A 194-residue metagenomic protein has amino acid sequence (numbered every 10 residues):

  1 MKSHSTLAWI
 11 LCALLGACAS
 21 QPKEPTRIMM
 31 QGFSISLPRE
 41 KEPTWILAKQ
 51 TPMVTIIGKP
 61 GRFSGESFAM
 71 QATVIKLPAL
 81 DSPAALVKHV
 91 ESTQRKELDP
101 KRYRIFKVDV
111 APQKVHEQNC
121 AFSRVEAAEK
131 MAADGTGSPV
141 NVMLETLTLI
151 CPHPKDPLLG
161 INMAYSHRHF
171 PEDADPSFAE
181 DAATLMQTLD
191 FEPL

Functional and structural regions predicted by a protein language model:
M1-A8: Bacterial N-terminal signal peptides that target proteins for export
G16-A17: C-terminal motif of bacterial Sec signal peptides marking the signal peptidase cleavage site
P22-G32: Short, low-complexity, disordered segments immediately C-terminal to signal peptides in bacterial exported proteins
Q31-K96: Secretory pathway targeting signatures of secreted, lumenal, and periplasmic proteins
K41-T44, L159-L194: Surface-exposed amphipathic alpha-helical segments
K76-P78, E129-M131, H167-H169: Beta-strand elements of well-folded, non-transmembrane domains
E91-P152: Signature of long, low-cysteine stretches enriched in small and polar/charged residues
L149-P157, A164: A short, solvent-exposed beta-edge/loop patch
